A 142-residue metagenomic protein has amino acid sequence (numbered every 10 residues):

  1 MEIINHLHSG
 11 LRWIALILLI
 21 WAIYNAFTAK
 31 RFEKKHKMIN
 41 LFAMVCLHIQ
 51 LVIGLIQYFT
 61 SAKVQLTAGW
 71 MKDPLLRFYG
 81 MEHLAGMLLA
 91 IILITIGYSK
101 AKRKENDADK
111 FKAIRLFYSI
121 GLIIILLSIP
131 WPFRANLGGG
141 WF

Functional and structural regions predicted by a protein language model:
M1-F142: Membrane-embedded alpha-helical bundles that constitute the cytochrome b-like, heme-associated redox core of multi-pass
